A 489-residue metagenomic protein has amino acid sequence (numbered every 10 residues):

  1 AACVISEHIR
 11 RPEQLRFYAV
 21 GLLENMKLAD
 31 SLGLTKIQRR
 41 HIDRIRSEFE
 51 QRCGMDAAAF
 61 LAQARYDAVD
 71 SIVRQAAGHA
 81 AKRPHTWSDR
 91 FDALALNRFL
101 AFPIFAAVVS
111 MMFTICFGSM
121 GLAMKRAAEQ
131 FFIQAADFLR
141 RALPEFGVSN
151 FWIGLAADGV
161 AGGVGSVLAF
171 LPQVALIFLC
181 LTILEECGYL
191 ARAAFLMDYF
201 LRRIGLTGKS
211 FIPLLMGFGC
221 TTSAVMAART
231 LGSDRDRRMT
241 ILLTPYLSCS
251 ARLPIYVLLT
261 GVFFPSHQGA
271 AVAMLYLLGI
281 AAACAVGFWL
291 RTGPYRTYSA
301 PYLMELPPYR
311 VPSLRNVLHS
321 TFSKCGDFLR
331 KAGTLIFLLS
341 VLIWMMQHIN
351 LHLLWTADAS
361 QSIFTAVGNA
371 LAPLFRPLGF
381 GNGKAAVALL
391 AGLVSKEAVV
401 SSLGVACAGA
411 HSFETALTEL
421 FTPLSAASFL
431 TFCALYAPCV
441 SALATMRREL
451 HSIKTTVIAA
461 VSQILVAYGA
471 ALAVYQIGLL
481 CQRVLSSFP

Functional and structural regions predicted by a protein language model:
A1-A81: Alpha-helical transmembrane helix bundles of large polytopic membrane transport and channel proteins
A1-F17, L215, T222-A300, G404: Conserved phosphate-handling catalytic cores of large alpha/beta enzymes
R52, A59-Q63, L122-G159, I204 (+2 more regions): Extended, low-charge hydrophobic alpha-helical regions
A58, R74-S88, F132, A142-I153 (+2 more regions): Short, membrane-interfacial amphipathic segments enriched in basic
A95-F195: Core alpha-helical transmembrane segments of integral membrane proteins
I104-I115, I177-T182, T260-V262, Y276-L290 (+3 more regions): Hydrophobic core segments of alpha-helical transmembrane domains in multi-pass membrane transport and ion-translocation
Q130, Q134-F138, A193-T221, R296-S320 (+2 more regions): Juxtamembrane inter-helical linkers in multi-pass membrane proteins
S250-A273, S441-S452, A473-R483: Transmembrane helix-loop junctions at the membrane interface of multipass transporters and ion channels
